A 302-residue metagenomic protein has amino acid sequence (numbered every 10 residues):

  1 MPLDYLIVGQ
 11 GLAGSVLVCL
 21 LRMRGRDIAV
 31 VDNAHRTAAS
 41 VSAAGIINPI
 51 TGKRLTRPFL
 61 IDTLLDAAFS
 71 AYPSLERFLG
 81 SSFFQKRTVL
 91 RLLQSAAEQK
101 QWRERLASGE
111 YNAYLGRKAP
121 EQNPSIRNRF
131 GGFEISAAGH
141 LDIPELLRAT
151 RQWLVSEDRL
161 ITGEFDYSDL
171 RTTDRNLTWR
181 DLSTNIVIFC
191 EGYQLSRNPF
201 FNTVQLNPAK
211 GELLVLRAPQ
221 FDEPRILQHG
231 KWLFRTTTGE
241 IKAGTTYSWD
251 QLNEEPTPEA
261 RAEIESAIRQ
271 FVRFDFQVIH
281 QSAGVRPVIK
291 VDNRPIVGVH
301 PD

Functional and structural regions predicted by a protein language model:
M1-G11: Beta1/beta-strand and adjacent pyrophosphate-binding region of the FAD-binding site in flavoprotein oxidoreductases
R22-V41: Glycine-rich FAD pyrophosphate-binding loop
I46-S125, R129: Dinucleotide-binding Rossmann-like beta1-alpha1 core, especially the glycine-rich loop that anchors the ADP
L55-A67, F133-A149, E255-A260: Short beta-strand to alpha-helix junction loop
L92-A97, S266-D302: Flavin (FAD/FMN) cofactor-binding core of flavoprotein oxidoreductases
F133-I186, C190-L195: Helical element adjacent to the flavin cofactor pocket in flavoenzyme catalytic cores
L177-L227, E254-P258, F271-F276: Central helical "cap/lid" subdomain
T237-H280: Conserved FAD/dinucleotide-binding core of flavoprotein oxidoreductases
